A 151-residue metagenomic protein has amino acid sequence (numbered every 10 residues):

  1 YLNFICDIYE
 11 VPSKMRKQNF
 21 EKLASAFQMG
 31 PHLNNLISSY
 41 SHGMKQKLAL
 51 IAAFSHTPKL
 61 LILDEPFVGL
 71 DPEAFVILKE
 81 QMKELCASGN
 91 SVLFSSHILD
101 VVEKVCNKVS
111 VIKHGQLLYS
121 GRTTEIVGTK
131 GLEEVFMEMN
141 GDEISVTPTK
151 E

Functional and structural regions predicted by a protein language model:
N3, D7, P12-H32: Conserved ABC ATPase "signature" region
L36-Y40: Conserved ABC ATPase signature
L61-E65: Catalytic Walker B motif of ABC-type/P-loop ATPase nucleotide-binding domains
V76-S88: Helical segment within the ABC ATPase nucleotide-binding domain
V102-K104: A short, surface-exposed alpha-helical micro-motif characterized by mixed small hydrophobic and charged/polar residues
S120-G121: ABC ATPase "signature
